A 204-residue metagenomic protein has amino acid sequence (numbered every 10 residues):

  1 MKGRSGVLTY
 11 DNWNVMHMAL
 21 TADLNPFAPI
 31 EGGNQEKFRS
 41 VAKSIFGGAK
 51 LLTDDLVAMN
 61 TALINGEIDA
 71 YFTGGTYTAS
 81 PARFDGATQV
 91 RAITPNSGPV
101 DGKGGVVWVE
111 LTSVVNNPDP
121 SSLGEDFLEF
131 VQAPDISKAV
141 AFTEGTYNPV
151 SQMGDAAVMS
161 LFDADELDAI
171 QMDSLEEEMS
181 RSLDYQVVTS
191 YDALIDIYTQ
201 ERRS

Functional and structural regions predicted by a protein language model:
M1-V7: A conserved helix-loop-strand patch within extracytoplasmic ligand-binding domains of the periplasmic binding
V7-Y10, N14-M18, P26-T94: Ligand-binding pocket segment of bilobal, Venus flytrap-like solute-binding proteins
L8, T21, V115: Residue-level recognition of the GNAT/N-acetyltransferase active site
D23-I30, P118-G124: Short helix-loop capping/hinge motifs at secondary-structure junctions, enriched in acidic/polar residues
A62, G66, P81-D85, N117 (+3 more regions): Structured segments of extracytoplasmic/periplasmic soluble domains in secreted or envelope-associated proteins
T88-V106, V115-N117: Short beta-strand->loop
E110-E178: Mature extracytoplasmic/periplasmic domains
L167-S204: Conserved C-terminal helix/tail region of periplasmic/extracytoplasmic solute-binding proteins
